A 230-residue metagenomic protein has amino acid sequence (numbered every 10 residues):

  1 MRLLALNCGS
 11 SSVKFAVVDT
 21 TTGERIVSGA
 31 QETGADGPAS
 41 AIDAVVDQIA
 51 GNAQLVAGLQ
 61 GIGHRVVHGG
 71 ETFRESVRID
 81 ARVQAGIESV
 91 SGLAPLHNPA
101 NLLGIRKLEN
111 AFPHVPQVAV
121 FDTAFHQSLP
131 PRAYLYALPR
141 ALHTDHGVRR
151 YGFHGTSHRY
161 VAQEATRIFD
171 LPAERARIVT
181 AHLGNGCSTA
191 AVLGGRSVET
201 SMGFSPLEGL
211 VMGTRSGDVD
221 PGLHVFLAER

Functional and structural regions predicted by a protein language model:
M1-R2, L55-G58, P99-G104, F112-H114 (+1 more regions): Non-transmembrane, aqueous-exposed alpha-helical and coiled segments at domain scale
L3-A39, G203: Short glycine-rich, Thr/Ser-proximal phosphate-binding strand/loop in the N-terminal lobe of ATP-dependent enzymes
L3-A5, L59-G63, V118, I178-H182: Short glycine-aspartate micro-motif
R25, E32-Q60, V90, G104-R106: Conserved active-site "lid/cap" helical segment
I49-N98, P116-V118, A124-Y136: Short beta-strand-loop/turn "lid" adjacent to the catalytic site in phosphate-handling enzymes
G86-G104, D145-R159: A gly/proline- and charged-residue-enriched helix-loop-helix capping module
Q127-L227: Glycine-rich phosphate-binding loop of actin/hexokinase-like ATP-binding domains
